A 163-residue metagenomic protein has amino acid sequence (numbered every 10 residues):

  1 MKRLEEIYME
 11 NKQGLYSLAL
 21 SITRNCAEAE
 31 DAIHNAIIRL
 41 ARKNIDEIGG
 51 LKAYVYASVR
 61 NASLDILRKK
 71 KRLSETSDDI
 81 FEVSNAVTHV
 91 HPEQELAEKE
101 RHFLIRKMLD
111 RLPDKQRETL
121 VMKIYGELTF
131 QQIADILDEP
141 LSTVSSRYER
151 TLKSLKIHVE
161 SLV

Functional and structural regions predicted by a protein language model:
M1-S17, S21, A27, D46: A short, charge-rich alpha-helical start-of-domain segment used by transcription regulators
Y16, I37, P113, R117 (+1 more regions): C-terminal flanking helix
S17, D31-I38, G49-N61: Structural recognition of an alpha-helix C-terminal capping motif at a helix-to-coil junction
R60-D78: Arg/Lys-rich amphipathic alpha helix in sigma70-family domain 2
L73-E98: Internal acidic/polar
I105, T119-L120: Short alpha-helical "packing" element that flanks the helix-turn-helix/winged-helix DNA-binding module
D110, D114-E118, G126-T143: Helix-turn-helix DNA-binding module
Q131, D135-L162: DNA-recognition helix of helix-turn-helix
